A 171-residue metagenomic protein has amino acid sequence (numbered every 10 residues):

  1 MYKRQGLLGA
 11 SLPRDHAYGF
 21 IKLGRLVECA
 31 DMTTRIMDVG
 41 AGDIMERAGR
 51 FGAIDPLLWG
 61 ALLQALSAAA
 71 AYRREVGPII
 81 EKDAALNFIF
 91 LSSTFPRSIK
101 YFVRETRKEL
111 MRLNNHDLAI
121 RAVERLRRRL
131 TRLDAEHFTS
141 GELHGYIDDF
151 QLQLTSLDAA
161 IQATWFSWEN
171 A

Functional and structural regions predicted by a protein language model:
K3-A171: Alpha-helical transmembrane segments and their helix-helix packing motifs
